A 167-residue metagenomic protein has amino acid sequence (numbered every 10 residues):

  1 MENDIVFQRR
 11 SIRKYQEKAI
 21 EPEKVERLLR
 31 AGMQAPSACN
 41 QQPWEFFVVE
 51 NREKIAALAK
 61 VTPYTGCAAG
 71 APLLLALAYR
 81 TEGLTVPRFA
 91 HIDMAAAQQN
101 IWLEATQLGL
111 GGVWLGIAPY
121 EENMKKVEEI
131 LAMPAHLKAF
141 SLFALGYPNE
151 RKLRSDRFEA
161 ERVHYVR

Functional and structural regions predicted by a protein language model:
M1-R167: Acidic, surface-exposed loops and disordered segments
